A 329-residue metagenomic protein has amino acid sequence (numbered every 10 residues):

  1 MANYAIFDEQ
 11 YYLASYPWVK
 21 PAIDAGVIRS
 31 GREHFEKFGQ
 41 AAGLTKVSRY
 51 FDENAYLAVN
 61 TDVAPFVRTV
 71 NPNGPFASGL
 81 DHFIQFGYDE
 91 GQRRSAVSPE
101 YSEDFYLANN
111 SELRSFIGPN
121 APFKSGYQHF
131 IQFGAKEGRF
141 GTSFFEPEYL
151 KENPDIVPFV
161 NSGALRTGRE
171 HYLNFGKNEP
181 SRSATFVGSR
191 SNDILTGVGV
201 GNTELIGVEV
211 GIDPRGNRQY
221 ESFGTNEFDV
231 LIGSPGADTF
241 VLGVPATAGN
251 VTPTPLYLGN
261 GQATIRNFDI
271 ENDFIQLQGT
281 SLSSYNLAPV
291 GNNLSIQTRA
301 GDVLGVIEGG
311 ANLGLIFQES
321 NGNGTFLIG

Functional and structural regions predicted by a protein language model:
M1, I23-V27, A184-S283: Acidic, glycine-rich calcium-binding repeat modules characteristic of RTX/beta-roll and related beta-solenoid repeat
M1-F186: Charge-rich, low-complexity intrinsically disordered regions
A5, R49, P99, F123 (+10 more regions): Generic structural signal for beta-strand residues in well-ordered domains
E33, D81, Q128, E170 (+5 more regions): Residue-level detector of short, conserved catalytic/binding motifs and their immediate flanks
H129, H171, T185, E204 (+5 more regions): Generic structural signal for residues positioned in beta-strands
S281, L287-G329: Low-complexity acidic/polar repeat-biased segments
